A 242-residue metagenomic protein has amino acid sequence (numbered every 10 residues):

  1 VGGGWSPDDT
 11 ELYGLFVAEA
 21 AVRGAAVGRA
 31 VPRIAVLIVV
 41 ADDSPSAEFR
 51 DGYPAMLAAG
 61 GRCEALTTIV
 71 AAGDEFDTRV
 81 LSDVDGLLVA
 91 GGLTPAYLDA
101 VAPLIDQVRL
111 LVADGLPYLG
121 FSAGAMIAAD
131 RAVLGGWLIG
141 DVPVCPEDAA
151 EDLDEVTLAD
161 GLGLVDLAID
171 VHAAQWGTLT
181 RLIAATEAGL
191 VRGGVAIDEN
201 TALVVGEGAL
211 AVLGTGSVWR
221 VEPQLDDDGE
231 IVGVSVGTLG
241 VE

Functional and structural regions predicted by a protein language model:
V1-R29, V39-A47, A55-M56, L134 (+1 more regions): C-terminal and late-domain segments of enzyme folds
R33-A35: Conserved beta-strand elements of the Class I
D51-E64: Short helix-loop-beta junction
R62-T78: A short, well-structured beta->alpha microelement
T78-S82, V112: A short, aliphatic-rich alpha-helical micro-motif
L88-G91, L111-V133: Catalytic nucleophile loop
T94-P103: Glycine/threonine-rich flexible loop motifs
